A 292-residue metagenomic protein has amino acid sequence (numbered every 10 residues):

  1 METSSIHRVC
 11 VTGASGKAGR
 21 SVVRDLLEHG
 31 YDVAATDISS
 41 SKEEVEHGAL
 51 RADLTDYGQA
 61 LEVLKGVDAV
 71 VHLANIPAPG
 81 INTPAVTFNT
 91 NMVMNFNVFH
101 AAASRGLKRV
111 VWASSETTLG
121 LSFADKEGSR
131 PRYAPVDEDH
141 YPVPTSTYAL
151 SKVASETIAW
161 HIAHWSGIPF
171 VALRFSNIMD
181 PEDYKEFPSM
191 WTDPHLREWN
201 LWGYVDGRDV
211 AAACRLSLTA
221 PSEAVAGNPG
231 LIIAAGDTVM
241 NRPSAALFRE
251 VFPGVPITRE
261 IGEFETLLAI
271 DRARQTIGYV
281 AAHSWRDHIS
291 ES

Functional and structural regions predicted by a protein language model:
E2, R8, D271-T276, V280-S292: Amphipathic terminal alpha-helices
V9-H29: N-terminal Rossmann NAD(P)H-binding glycine-rich loop of SDR-like oxidoreductase domains
K42, A52-T90: NAD(P)H-binding glycine-rich loop region in Rossmannoid oxidoreductase-like domains and their noncatalytic homologs
V70, N82-V111: NAD(P)-cofactor binding segment of oxidoreductase domains
N89, D125-S166, R197: Catalytic helix-loop patch of NAD(P)-dependent Rossmann-fold dehydrogenases
N97-T145: Conserved Rossmann-fold NAD(P)-dependent oxidoreductase catalytic core, especially the SDR/UDP-sugar
I178-H195, N200-N228: Alpha-helical substrate-binding/gating segment
A213-I270, Q275: Mid/C-terminal beta-alpha module of Rossmann-like enzyme folds, strongest in SDR-family dehydrogenases/epimerases
